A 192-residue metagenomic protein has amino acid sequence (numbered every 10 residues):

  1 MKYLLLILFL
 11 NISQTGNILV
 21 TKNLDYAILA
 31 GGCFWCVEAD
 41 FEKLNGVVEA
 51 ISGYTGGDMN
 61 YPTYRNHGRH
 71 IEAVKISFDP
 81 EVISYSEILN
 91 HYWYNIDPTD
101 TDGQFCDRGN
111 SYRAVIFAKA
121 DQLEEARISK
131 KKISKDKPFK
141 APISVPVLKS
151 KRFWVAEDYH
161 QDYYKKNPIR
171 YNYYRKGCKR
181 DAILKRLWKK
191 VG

Functional and structural regions predicted by a protein language model:
Y3-I12: Sec-dependent N-terminal signal peptides
G16-G192: Flexible coil/turn and secondary-structure edge motifs
